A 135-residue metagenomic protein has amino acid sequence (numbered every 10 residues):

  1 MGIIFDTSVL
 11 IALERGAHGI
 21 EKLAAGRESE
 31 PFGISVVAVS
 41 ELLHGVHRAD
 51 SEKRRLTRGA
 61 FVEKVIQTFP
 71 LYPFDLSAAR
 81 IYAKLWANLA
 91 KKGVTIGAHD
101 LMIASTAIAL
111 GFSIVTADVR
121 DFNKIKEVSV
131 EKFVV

Functional and structural regions predicted by a protein language model:
M1, A104, I108-V135: Acidic, PIN/NYN-like endoribonuclease modules and their adjacent C-terminal/linker elements
M1-V37, H44-E63, K84, K91: Short, well-structured N-terminal submotif of metal-dependent ribonuclease cores
S8, V37-S40, A117, V128: Structural detector for helix-capping/boundary residues
L10, V39-L42, A79, F122: A generic structural signal for short hydrophobic patches within well-formed alpha-helices
E30-P31, F69, F112, V128: A structural micro-motif
V36, D75, V134: Residues at the C-termini of beta-strands that transition into short coil/loop
H44-V46, L56, T68-A117: Active-site neighborhoods of divalent-metal-dependent phosphate/nucleic-acid chemistry enzymes
